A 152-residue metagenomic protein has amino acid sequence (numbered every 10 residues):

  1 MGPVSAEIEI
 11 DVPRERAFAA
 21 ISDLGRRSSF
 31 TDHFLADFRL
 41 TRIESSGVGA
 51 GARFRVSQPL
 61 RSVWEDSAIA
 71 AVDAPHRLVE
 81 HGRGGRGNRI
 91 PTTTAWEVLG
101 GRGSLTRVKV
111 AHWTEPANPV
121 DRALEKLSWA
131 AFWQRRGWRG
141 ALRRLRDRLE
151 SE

Functional and structural regions predicted by a protein language model:
M1-E44: Hydrophobic ligand-binding cavity/cleft-lining segments
P3-S5, S62-S67, R89-A95: Short, surface-exposed coil-to-beta transition loops
E7-D11, R55, A68, E97: Generic structural detector for well-ordered beta-strands
V12, Q58-L60, T114-N118: Beta-strand elements of well-folded, non-transmembrane domains
P13-R16, W133, G137, A141: Short amphipathic alpha-helical segments
S29, F38-G87, G103-R107, R139-E152: Glycine-rich portal/gate segments that line the openings of hydrophobic small-molecule binding cavities
R83-R136: Beta-strand/loop substructures that line and gate deep hydrophobic ligand-binding cavities in soluble
